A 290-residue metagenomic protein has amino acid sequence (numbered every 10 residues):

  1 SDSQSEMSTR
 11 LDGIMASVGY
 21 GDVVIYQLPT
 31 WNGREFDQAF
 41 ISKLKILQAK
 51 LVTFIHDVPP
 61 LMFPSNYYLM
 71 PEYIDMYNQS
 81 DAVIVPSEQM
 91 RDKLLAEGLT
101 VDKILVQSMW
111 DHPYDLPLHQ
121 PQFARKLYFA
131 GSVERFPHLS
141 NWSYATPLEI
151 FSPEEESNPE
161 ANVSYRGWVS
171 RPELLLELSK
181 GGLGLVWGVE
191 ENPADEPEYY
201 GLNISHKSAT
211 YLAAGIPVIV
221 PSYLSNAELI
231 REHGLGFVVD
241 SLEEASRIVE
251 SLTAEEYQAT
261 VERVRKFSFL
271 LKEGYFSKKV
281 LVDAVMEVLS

Functional and structural regions predicted by a protein language model:
D2-D92: Extended catalytic core of nucleotide-activated donor transferases of GT-like folds
D81-L95, T100-L116: Donor nucleotide-sugar binding/catalytic pocket of nucleotide-sugar-dependent glycosyltransferases
V85, V220-P221, V239: Short beta-strand scaffold positions
Q89-R91, E134-R135, S225-N226, E244: Alpha-helix capping/helix-boundary segments
H112-K180: Conserved catalytic-core segment of nucleotide-activated headgroup transferases in glycan assembly
P172, L176-A213, V220-E228: Nucleotide-sugar-dependent
H233-V239: A short acidic/histidine/glycine-rich donor-binding loop in glycosyltransferase catalytic cores
D240-R247, A254-S290: A charged, aromatic-enriched C-terminal amphipathic alpha-helix characteristic of glycosyltransferases across folds
